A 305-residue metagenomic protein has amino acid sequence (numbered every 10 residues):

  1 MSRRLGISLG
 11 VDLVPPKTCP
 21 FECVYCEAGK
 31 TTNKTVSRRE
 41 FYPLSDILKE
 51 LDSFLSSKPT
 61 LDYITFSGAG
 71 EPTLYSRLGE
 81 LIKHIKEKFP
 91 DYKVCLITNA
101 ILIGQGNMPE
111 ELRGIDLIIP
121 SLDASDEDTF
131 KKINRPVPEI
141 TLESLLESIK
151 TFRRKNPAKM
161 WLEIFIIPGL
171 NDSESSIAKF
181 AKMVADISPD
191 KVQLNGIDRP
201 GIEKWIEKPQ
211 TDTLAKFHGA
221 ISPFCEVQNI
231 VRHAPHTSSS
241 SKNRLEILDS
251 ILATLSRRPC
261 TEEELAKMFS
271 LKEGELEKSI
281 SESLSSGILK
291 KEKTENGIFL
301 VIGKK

Functional and structural regions predicted by a protein language model:
M1-G6, K49, S56, D172-K305: Auxiliary Fe-S-binding modules of radical SAM enzymes
R3-S45: Canonical Radical SAM [4Fe-4S] cluster-binding loop centered on the CxxxCxxC motif and its immediate flanking residues
P16, N33, E71-P72, G169-L170: Short strand->helix junction
C26-T31, T60-Y63, S125-T129, K159-W161: Short, basic/glycine-rich phosphate-binding loops at helix/coil junctions that contact nucleotide phosphates
G29-F66, R77-E80: Conserved alpha-helical substructure of the radical SAM core
T65-E71, N99: Glycine-rich beta-strand-to-loop/alpha-helix junction loops that act as flexible
L74-K216: Conserved AdoMet/S-adenosylmethionine-binding subsite of the radical SAM
